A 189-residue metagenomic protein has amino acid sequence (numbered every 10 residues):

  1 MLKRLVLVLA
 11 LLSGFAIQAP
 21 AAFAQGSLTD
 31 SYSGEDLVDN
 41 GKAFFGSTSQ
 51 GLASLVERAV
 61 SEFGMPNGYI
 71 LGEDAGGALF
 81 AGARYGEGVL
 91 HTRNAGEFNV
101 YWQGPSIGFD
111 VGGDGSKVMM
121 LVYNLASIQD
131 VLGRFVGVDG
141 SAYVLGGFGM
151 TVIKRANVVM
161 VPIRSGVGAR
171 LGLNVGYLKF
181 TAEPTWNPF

Functional and structural regions predicted by a protein language model:
M1-L7: Bacterial N-terminal signal peptides that target proteins for export
K3, A22-F23: Amphipathic/hydrophobic helical signal segments and adjacent flexible N-terminal regions that mediate secretion
S13-A22: C-terminal segment of classical bacterial N-terminal signal peptides
Q25-F189: Small-residue-enriched, tightly packed secondary-structure blocks
